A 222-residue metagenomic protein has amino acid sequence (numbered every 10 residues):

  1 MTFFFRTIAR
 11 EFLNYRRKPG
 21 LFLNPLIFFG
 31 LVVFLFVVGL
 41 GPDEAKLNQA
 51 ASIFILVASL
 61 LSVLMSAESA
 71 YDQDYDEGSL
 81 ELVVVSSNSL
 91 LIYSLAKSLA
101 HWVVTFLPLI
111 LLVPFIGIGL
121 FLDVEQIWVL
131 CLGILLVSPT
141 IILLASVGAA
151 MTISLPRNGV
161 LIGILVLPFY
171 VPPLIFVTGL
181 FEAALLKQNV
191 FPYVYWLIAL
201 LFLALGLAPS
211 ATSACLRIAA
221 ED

Functional and structural regions predicted by a protein language model:
M1-P25: Aromatic- and glycine-rich beta-strand/loop motifs that create alpha-glucan
P19-G41, I55-L61, L165-F176, F202-A208: Hydrophobic alpha-helical transmembrane segments of multi-pass membrane transport/permease proteins
G39-K46, A50, P114-L135, F181-W196 (+1 more regions): Membrane-interfacial helix-loop-helix connectors in multipass membrane proteins
A51-V85, L90-P114: Hydrophobic alpha-helical transmembrane segments of multi-pass membrane transport proteins
A100-A150: Alpha-helical transmembrane segments and their short interhelical loops
L135-L167, A219-D222: A structural motif at transmembrane helix-loop-helix junctions in multipass membrane proteins
L144-V147, P172-L186: Transmembrane alpha-helical segments of integral membrane proteins
L205-D222: Junction motif at the cytosolic side of a transmembrane helix
